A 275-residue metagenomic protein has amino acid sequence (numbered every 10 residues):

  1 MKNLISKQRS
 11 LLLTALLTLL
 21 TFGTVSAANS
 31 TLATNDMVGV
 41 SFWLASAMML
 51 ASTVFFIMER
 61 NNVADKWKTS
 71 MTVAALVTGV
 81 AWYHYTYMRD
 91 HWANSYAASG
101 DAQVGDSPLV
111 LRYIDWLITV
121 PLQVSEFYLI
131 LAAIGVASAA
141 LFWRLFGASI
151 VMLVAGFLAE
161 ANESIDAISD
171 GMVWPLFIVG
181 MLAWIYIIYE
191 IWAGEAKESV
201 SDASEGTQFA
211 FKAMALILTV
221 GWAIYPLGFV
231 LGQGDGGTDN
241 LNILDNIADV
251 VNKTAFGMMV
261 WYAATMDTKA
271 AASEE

Functional and structural regions predicted by a protein language model:
M1-A27: N-terminal secretory/membrane targeting signals
S26-M48: Hydrophobic transmembrane alpha-helical segments in integral membrane proteins
M48, S70-D90, T219-V230: Hydrophobic alpha-helical transmembrane segments of multi-pass membrane proteins
A51-F55, E126-L129, A155, A159 (+3 more regions): Alpha-helical transmembrane segments in multipass membrane proteins, preferentially the mid-helix core
T53-I57, M88-R89, Y113-F146, F157-A161: Internal transmembrane alpha-helix with an interfacial aromatic "cap," most often the third helix
A81-R112, V154-S164, G237: Helix-loop junctions on the outward
A139-R144, M172-W174, G194-V220: Membrane-helix boundary/juxtamembrane motif in polytopic membrane proteins
I187-G194, F209-E275: C-terminal transmembrane-bundle signature of multipass membrane proteins, characterized by strong activation on
